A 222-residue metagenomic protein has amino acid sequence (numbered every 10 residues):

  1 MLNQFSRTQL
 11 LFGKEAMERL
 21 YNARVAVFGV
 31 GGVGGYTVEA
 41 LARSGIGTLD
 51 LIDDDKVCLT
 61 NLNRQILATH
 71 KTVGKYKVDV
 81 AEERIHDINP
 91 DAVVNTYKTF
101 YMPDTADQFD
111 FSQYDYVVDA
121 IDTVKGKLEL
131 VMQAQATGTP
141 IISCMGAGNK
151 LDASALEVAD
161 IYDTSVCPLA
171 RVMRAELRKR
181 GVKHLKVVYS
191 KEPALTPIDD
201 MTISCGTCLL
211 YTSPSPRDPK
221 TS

Functional and structural regions predicted by a protein language model:
M1-A26: N-terminal charged helix/coil linker that caps or initiates catalytic domains
V33: Hydrophobic/small residue at the entry helix of a nucleotide-binding pocket
D53-I88: Glycine-rich phosphate-binding loop and adjoining beta1-alpha1-beta2 segment of Rossmann-like nucleotide-binding folds
K98-T105: Conserved SAM/SAH-binding loop
T105-S112: Short amphipathic alpha-helix with an adjacent loop that forms part of the alpha/beta core around
Y116-V117, I121-S213: E1/E1-like adenylate-forming module used to activate ubiquitin-like modifiers and sulfur-carrier proteins
Y211-S222: Single conserved hydrophobic/aromatic residue that forms the stacking wall/gate of nucleotide- or nucleobase-binding
